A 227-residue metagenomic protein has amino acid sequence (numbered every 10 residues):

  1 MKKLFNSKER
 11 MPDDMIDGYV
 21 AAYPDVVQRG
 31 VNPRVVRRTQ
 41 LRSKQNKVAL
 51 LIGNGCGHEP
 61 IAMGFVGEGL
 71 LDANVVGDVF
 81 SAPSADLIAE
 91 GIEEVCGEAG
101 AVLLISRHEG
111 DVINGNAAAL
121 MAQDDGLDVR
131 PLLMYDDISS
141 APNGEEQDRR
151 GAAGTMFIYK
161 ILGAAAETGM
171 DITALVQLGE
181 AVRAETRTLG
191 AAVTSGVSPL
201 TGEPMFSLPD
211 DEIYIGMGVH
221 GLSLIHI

Functional and structural regions predicted by a protein language model:
M1-A49: N-terminal amphipathic/basic leader segments beginning at the initiator methionine
K2, V48-G55, L71-N74, G100-E109 (+3 more regions): Short glycine-rich or small-residue beta-strand-to-loop segments that form or flank ligand, phosphate, metal/Fe-S
R34-E68, V75: Glycine-rich, flexible N-terminal cofactor/catalytic loop recognition
H58, F65-E98: Glycine-rich oxoanion-binding loops at beta->alpha junctions
E59-I61, D86-I88, G110-N116, S140-P142: Short glycine/serine/threonine-rich phosphate/pyrophosphate-binding segments that cradle anionic phosphate groups
N74-V79, Q123-D148: Short, acidic/small-residue loops that bind anionic groups at enzyme active sites
S140-R149, Y159-H220: Internal, active-site/partner-interface "lid" segment
I225-I227: Conserved small/polar residues in nucleotide/adenosyl-binding loops
